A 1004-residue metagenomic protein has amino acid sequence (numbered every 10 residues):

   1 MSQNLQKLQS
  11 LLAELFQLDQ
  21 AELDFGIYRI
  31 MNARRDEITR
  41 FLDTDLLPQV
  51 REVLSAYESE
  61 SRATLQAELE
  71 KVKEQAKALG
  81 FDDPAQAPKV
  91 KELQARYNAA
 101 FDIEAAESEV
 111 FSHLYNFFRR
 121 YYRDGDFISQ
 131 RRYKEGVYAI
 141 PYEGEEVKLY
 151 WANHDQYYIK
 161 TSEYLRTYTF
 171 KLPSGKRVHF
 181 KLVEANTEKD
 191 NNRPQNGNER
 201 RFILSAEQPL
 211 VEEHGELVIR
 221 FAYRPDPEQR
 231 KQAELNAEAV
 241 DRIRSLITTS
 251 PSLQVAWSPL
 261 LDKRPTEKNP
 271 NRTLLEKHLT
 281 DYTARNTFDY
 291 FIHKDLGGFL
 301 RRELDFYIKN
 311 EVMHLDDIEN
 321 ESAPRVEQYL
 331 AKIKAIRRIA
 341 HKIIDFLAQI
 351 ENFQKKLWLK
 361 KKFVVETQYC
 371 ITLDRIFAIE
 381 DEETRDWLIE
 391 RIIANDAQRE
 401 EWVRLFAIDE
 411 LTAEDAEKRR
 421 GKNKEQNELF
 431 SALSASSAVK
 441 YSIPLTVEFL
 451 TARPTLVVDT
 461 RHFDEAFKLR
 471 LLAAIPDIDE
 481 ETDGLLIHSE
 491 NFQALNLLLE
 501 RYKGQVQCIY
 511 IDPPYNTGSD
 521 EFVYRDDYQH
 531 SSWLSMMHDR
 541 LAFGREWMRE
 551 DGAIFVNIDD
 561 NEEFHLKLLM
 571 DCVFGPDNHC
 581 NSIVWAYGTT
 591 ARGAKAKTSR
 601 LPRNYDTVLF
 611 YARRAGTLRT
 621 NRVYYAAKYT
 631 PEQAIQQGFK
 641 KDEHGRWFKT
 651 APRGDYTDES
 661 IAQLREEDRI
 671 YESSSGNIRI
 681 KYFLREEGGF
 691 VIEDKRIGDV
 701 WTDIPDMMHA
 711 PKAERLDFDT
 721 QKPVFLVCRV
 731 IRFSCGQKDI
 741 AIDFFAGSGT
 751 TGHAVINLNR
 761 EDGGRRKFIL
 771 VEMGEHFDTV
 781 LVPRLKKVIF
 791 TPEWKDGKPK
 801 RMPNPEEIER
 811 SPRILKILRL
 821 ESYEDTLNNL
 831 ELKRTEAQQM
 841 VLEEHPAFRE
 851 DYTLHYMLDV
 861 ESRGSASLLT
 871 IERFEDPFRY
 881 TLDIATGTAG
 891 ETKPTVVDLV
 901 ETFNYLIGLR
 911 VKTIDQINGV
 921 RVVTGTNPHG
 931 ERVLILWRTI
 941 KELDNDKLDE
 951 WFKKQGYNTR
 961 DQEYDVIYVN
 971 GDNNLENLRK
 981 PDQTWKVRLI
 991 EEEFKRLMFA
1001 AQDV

Functional and structural regions predicted by a protein language model:
M1-K468, L472-I478, D483, L499-K503 (+7 more regions): Accessory, often C-terminal, charged low-complexity segments
F221, G504-S519, M570, A741-V755 (+1 more regions): Conserved proline-anchored active-site loop of SAM-dependent methyltransferases that bridges a beta-strand
I487, N557-I558: Small/polar loops that bind or transfer phosphate-bearing groups
Q493, D539, F725-R729, T750-N757: Contiguous, well-ordered alpha-helical segments that form the cores/surfaces of helical PPI scaffolds
Q507, P514-M536, R549-D551, N561-E562: Mobile active-site "lid"/loop adjacent to the S-adenosyl-L-methionine
G552-V556: Conserved beta-strand signature within the Rossmann-like core of class I S-adenosyl-L-methionine
A713-L726: Conserved SAM-binding loop and adjacent beta-strand
